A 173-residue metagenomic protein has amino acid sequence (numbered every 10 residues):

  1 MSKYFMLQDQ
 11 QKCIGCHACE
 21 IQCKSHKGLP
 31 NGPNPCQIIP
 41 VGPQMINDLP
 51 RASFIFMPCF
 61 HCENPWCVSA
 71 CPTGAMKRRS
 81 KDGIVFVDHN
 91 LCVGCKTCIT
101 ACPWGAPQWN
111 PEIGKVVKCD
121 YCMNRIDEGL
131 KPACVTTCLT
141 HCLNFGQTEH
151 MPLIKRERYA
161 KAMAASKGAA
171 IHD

Functional and structural regions predicted by a protein language model:
M1-D173: Non-ligating segments of multi-cofactor redox enzymes
